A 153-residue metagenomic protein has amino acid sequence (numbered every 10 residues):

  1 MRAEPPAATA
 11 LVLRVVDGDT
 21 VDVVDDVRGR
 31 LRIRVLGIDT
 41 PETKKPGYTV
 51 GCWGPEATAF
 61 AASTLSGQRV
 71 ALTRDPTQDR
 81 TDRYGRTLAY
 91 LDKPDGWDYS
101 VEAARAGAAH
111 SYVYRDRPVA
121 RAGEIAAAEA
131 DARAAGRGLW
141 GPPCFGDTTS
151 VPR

Functional and structural regions predicted by a protein language model:
M1-R153: Small beta-barrel nucleic-acid-binding modules, primarily SNase/OB-fold domains and secondarily Tudor-like barrels
